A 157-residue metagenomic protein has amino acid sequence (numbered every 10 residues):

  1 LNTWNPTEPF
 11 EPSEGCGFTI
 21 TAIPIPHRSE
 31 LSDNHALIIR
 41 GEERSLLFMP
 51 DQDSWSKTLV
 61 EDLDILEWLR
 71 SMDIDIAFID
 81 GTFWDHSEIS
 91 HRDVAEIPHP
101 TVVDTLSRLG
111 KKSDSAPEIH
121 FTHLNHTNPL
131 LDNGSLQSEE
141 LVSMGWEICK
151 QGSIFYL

Functional and structural regions predicted by a protein language model:
L1-N2, M144: A generic structural motif
N2-W68, G152-L157: Core dinuclear metal-dependent hydrolase active-site scaffold
S45, D53-S153: Cap/insert and terminal regions of metallo-dependent hydrolase folds
